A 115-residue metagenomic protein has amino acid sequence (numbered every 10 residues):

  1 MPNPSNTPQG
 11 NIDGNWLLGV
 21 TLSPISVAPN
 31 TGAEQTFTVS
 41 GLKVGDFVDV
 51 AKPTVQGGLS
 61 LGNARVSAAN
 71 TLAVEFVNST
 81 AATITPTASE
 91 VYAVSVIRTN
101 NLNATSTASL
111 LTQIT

Functional and structural regions predicted by a protein language model:
M1-L42, T83-T115: Extracellular receptor-binding modules and their adjoining Ser/Thr/Gly/Asp/Asn-rich linkers
N15-W16, Q35, V48, L72-E75: Short Gly/Ser/Thr-biased coil->beta-strand turn/linker motifs that build repetitive extracellular beta-solenoid/fiber
N30, G57-G58: Short solvent-exposed loop/turn micro-motifs enriched in small/polar/acidic residues
K43-V44, A68: Ser/Thr-rich, low-complexity intrinsically disordered terminal regions
D46-T54: Change to "...patches in solvent-exposed regions of secreted, membrane-anchored, or virion-exposed structural
P53-G57, T99-N101: Change "in extracellular beta-sheet-rich domains … of secreted and cell-surface proteins" to "in beta-sheet-rich domains
S60-Y92: Structured beta-strand segments within beta-sheet-rich domains
